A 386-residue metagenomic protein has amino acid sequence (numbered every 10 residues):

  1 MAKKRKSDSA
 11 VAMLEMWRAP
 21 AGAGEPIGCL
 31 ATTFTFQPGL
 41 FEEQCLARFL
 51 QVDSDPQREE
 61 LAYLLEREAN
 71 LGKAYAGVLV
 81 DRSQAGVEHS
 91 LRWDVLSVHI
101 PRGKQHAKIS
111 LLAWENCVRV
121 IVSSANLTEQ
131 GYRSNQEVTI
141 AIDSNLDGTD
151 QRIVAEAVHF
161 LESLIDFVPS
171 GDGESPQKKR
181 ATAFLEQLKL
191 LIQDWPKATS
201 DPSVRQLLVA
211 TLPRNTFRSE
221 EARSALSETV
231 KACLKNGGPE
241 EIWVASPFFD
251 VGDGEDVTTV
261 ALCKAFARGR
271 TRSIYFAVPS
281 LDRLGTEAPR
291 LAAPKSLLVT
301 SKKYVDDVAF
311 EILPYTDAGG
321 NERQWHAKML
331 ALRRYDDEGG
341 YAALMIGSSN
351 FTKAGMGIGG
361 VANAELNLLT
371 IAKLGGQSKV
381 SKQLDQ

Functional and structural regions predicted by a protein language model:
M1-Q386: PLD/PLD-like phosphodiesterase catalytic module centered on the HKD motif
